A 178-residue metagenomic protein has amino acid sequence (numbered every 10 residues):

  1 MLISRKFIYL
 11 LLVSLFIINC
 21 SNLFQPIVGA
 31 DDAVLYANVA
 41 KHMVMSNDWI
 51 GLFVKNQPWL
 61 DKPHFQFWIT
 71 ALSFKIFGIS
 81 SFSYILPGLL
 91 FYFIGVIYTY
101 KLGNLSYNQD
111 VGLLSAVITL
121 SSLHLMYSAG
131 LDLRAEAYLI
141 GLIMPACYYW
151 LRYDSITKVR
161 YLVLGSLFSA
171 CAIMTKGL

Functional and structural regions predicted by a protein language model:
M1-L178: Membrane-integral, polyisoprenol-dependent glycosyltransferases of the GT-C/oligosaccharyltransferase superfamily
